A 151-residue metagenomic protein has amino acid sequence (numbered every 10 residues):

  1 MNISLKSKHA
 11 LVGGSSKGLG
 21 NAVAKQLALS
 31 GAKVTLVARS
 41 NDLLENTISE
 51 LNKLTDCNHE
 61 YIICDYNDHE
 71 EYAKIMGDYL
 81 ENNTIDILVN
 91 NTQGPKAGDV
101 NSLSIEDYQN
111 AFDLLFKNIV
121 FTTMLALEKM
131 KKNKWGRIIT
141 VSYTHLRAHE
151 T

Functional and structural regions predicted by a protein language model:
H9, S16-K17: Conserved glycine-rich cofactor-binding loop
A32-N46: Conserved glycine-rich Rossmann-like NAD(P)H-binding loop of the short-chain dehydrogenase/reductase
I63-K74, I105: The beta1-alpha1 cofactor-binding region of Rossmann-like NAD(H)/NADP(H)-dependent oxidoreductases
N91-K96: Conserved NAD(P)H cofactor-binding loop of Rossmann-fold oxidoreductase domains
D99-V100, D107-F112: Substrate-binding pocket helix/loop in short-chain dehydrogenase/reductase
T123-M124: A short, exposed helix-loop element centered on a Lys and neighboring polar residues
T144-T151: Conserved small/polar residues in nucleotide/adenosyl-binding loops
